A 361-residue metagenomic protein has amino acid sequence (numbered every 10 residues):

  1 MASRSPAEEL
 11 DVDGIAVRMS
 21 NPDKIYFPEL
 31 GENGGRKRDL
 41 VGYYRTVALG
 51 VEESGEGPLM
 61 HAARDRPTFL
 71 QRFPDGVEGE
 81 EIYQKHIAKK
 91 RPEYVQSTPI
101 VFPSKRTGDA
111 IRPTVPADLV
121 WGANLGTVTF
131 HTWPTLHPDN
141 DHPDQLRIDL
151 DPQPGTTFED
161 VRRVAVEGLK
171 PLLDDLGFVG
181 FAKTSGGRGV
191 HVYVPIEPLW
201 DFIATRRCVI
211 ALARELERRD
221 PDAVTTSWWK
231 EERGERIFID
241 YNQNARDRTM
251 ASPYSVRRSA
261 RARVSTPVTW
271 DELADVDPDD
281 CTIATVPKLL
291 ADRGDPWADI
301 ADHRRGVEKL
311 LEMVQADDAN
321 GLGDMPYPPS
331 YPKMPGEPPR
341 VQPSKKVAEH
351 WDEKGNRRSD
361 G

Functional and structural regions predicted by a protein language model:
M1-G42, V51-G57, D65, L125-Q145 (+4 more regions): C-terminal accessory nucleic-acid interaction domains of nucleic acid-metabolism proteins
Y26-F27, G76-E80, T156, G189-H191 (+1 more regions): Flexible loop/turn segments at secondary-structure boundaries
V41, A48, R162-K170, Y193 (+3 more regions): Short, well-ordered alpha-helical packing segments
T68-F69, F73-N140, L146, P152: Basic, low-complexity intrinsically disordered segments
L70-F73, G180-G186, S227-E231: Short beta-strand
T114-R188, I196-A204, G361: Signature for HUH/AEP ssDNA processing cores
H191-E197, F238-Y241: A short beta-strand motif that forms the metal-chelation/ATP-contact edge of phosphoryl-transfer active sites
